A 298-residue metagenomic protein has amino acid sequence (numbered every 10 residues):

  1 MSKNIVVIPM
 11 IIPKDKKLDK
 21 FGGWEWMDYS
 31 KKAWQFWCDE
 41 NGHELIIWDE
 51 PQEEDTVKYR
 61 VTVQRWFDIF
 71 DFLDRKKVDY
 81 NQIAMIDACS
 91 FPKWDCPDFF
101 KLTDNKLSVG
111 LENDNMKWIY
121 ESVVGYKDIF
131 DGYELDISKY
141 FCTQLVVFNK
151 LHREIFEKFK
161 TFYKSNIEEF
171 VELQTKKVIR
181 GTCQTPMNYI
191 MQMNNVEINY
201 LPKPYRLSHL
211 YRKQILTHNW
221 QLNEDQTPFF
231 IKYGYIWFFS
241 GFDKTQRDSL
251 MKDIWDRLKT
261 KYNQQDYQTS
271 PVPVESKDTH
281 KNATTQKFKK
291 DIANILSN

Functional and structural regions predicted by a protein language model:
M1-Y80, D278-N294: N-terminal anchoring/stem segment of glycosyltransferases
V6-V7, L45-W48, A84-D87, S108-G110 (+2 more regions): A structural signal for short, well-ordered beta-strand segments and their strand-loop junctions that often border
I11-K14, Q52-E54, S90-F91, D114-M116 (+3 more regions): Short, solvent-exposed loop/turn segments at secondary-structure junctions
Q35-L45, Q192-Y200, Y262-T269: Structural alpha-beta junctions
K58-V123, H152: GT-A fold catalytic core of metal-dependent nucleotide-sugar glycosyltransferases, centered on the diacidic
F67, S138-S249: Catalytic core and acceptor-binding pocket of nucleotide-sugar-dependent glycosyltransferases
V123-I137, E154, K160: Short, flexible, basic/aromatic active-site loop/helix in glycosyltransferases
L207-N298: C-terminal catalytic/acceptor-binding lobe
